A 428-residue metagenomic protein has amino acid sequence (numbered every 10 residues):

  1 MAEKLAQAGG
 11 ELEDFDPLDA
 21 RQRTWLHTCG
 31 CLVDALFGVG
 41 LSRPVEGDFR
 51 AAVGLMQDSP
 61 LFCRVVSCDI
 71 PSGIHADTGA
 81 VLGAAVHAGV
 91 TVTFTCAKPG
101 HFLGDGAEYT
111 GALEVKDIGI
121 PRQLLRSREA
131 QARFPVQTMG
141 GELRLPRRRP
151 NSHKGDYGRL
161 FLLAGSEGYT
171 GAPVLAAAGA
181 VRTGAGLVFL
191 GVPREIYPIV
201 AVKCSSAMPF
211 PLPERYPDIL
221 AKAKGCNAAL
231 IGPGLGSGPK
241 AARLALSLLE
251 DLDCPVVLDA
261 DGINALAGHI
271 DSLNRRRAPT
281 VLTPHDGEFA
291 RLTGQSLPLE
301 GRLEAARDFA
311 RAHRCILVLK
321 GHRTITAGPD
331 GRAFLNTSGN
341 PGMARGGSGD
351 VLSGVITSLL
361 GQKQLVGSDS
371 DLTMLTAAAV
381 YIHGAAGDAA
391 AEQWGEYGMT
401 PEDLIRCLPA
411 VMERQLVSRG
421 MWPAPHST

Functional and structural regions predicted by a protein language model:
M1-G38, P44-C68, L244, L252: Nucleotide and nucleotide-moiety/phosphate-recognizing core
D19, H27, V90, H101-V256 (+3 more regions): Small-residue (G/A/S/T)-rich helix-start motifs and N-terminal tracts that mark the onset
A35, V39, C68, F94 (+2 more regions): Short, well-ordered coil/turn residues at beta-beta hairpins and beta-strand->alpha-helix junctions within
G40, G73-D77, T170: Short, solvent-exposed loop/turn segments at secondary-structure junctions
R43-V45, D77-T78, A241-A242, A267-G268: Conserved ATPase-coupling elements of RecA-like P-loop NTPase cores
V53-D77, P255-A265, T283: ADP-ribose/adenylate-binding Rossmann-like module
P71-V86, I263-R275: Glycine-rich, charge-decorated loop segments at or immediately adjacent to ligand/cofactor-binding or catalytic sites
A85-F94: Conserved active-site segment immediately N-terminal to the catalytic lysine that forms the internal aldimine
